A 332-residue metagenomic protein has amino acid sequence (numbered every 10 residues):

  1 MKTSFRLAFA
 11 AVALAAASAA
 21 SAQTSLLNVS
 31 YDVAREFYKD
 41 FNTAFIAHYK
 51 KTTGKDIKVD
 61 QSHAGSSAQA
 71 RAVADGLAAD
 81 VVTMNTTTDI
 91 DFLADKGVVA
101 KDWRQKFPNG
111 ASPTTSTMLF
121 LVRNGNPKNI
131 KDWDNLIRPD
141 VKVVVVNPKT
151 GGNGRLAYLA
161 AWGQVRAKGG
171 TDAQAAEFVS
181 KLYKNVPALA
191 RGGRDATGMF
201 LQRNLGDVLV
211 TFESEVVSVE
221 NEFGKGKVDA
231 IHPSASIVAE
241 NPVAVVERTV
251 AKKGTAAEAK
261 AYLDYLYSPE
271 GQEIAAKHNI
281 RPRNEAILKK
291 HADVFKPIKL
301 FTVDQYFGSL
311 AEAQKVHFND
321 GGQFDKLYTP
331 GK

Functional and structural regions predicted by a protein language model:
M1-F9: Bacterial N-terminal signal peptides that target proteins for export
A17-S21: N-terminal signal peptide c-region/cleavage motif recognized by signal peptidases
Q23-G151, A292-D293, K299, D325-K332: N-terminal segment of the mature folded domain
V29-Y31, V122-N124, K142-K168, L182-V186 (+1 more regions): Short beta-strand->loop
T117-N126, E240-A257, I274-H278: A bilobed periplasmic-binding-protein/Venus flytrap-type ligand-binding module shared by bacterial periplasmic
G125-K131, T150, G163-T171, T249-A257: Short helix-loop capping/hinge motifs at secondary-structure junctions, enriched in acidic/polar residues
K168-S234: Ligand-binding pocket segment of bilobal, Venus flytrap-like solute-binding proteins
V250-K332: Extracellular/periplasmic juxtamembrane helices and adjacent flexible linkers that interface with membrane partners
